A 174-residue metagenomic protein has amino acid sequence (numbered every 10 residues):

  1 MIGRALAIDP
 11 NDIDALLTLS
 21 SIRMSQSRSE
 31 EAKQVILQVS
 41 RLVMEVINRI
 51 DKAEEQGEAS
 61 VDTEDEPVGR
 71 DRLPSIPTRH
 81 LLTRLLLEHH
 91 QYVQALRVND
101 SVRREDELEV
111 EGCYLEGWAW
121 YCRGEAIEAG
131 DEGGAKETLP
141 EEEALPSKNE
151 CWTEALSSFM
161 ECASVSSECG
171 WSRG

Functional and structural regions predicted by a protein language model:
M1-L19: Fungal eukaryote-biased detector of long internal structured cores
I22-R23: Beta-propeller domains
S27-G174: Structured C-terminal portions of repeat-based eukaryotic scaffold domains
